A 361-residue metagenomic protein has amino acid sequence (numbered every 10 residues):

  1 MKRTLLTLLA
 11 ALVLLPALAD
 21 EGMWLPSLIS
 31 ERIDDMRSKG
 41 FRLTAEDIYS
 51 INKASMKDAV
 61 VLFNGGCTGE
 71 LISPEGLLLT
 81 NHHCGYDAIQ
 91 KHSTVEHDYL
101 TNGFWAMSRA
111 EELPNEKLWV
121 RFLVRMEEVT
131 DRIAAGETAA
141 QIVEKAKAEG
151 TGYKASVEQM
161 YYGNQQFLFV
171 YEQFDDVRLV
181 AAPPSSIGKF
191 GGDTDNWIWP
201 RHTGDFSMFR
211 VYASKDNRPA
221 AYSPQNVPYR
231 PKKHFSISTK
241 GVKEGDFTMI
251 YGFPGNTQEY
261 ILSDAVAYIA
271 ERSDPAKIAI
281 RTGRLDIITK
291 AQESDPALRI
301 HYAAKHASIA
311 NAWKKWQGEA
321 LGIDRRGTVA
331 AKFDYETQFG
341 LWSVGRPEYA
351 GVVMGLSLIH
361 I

Functional and structural regions predicted by a protein language model:
D58-E75, H234: A conserved glycine-rich beta-strand in the N-terminal activation segment of trypsin-fold
L79-L123: Catalytic-histidine neighborhood of serine endopeptidases, predominantly the chymotrypsin-like S1/PA family
A88-K91, G255-A265: Short, Lys/Arg- and Gly-enriched loop/turn segments at beta-strand edges
A139-H202: Gly/Pro-rich turn-and-neighbor structural signature
I269-Y349: Charged, amphipathic alpha-helical linkers/stalks
I359-I361: Conserved small/polar residues in nucleotide/adenosyl-binding loops
